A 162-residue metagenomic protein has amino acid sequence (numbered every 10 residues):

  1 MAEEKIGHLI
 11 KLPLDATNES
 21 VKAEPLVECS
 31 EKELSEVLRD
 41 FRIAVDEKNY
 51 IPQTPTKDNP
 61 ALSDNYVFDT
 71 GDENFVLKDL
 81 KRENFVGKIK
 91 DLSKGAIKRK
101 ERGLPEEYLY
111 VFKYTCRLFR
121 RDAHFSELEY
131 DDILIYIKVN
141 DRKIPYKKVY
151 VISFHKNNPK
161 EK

Functional and structural regions predicted by a protein language model:
A2-C116: Compact soluble domain cores
K88, I97-K100, R120-D122, P145 (+1 more regions): Residues in flexible loops and secondary-structure boundaries
Y110-L128: Short beta-strand segments that buttress and anchor functional surface loops
F125-K162: Enriched for short, Lys/Arg-rich terminal
